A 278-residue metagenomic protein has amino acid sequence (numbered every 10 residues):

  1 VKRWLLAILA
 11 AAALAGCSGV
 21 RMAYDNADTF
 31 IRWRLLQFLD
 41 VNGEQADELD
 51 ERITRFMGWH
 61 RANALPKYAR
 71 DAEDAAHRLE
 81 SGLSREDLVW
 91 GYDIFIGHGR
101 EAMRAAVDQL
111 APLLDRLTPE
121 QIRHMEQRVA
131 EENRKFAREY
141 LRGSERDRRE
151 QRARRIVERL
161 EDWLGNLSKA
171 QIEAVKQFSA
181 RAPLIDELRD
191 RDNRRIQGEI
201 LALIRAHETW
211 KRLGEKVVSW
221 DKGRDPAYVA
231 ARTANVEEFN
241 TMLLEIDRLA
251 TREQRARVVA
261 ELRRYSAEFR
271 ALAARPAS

Functional and structural regions predicted by a protein language model:
K2-I8: Sec-dependent signal peptide recognition, specifically the positively charged N-region followed immediately by
A15-G16: C-terminal motif of bacterial Sec signal peptides marking the signal peptidase cleavage site
R21-E120, H124, R128, L262-Y265: N-terminal Sec/ER secretory leader and immediately downstream segment of secreted/extracellular precursors
A23, R32-W33, D190, Q197-S278: A cross-kingdom marker for long, charged
Y24, L39-D47, R100-D108, T118 (+4 more regions): Short, low-complexity cationic-aromatic patches
F30, A105, R152-R155, R195 (+1 more regions): Alpha-helix N-cap/N′ positions at the starts of helices
L49, R128-E131, Q177, A256-E261 (+1 more regions): Mature extracytoplasmic or organellar-lumen-exposed domains after removal of signal/transit peptides
D108-G223: Extended amphipathic alpha-helical interaction segments
